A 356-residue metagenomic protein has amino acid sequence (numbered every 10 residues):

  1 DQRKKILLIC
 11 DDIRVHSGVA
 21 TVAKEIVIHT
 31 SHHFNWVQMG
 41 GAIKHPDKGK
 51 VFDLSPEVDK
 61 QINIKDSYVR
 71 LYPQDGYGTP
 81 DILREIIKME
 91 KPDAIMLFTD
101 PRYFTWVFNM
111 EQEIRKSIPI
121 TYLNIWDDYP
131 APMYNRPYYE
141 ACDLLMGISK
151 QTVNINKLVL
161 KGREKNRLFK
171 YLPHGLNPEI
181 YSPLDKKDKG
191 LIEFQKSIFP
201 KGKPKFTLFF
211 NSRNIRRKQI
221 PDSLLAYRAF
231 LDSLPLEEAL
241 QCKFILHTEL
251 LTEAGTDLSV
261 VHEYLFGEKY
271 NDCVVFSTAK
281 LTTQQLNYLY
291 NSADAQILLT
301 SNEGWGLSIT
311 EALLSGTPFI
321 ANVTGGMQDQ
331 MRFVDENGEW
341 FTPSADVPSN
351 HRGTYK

Functional and structural regions predicted by a protein language model:
D1-E57, E90: N-terminal subdomain of nucleotide-sugar transferases
L8, K196, P200-K218, L224-Y227 (+1 more regions): Conserved donor-binding/catalytic core segment of Leloir-type glycosyltransferases
D53-L144, K150: Extended catalytic core of nucleotide-activated donor transferases of GT-like folds
E113, L246-L250, A254-Q284: Nucleotide-activated donor-binding/catalytic signature segment of Leloir-type glycosyltransferases, i.e., the conserved
Y139, N287-A293: Short alpha-helical donor nucleotide-sugar binding micro-motif in glycosyltransferases
Q151, G175: Carbohydrate-associated surface elements
S301: Aromatic "clamp/platform" in nucleotide-sugar-dependent glycosyltransferases that forms part of the donor/acceptor
P318-A321, M331-R332, G338-A345: Short hydrophobic beta-strand element within catalytic cores of glycosyltransferases and related nucleotide-activated
